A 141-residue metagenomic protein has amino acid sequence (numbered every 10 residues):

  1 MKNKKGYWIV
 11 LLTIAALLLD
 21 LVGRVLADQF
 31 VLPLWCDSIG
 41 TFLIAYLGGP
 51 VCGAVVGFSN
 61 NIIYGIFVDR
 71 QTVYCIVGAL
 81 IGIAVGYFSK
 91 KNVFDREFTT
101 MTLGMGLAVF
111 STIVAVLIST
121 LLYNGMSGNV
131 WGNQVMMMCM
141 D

Functional and structural regions predicted by a protein language model:
M1-L47, V51-V55: Hydrophobic transmembrane alpha-helices
K2-K4, F88-T100: Membrane-interface helix-boundary motifs at transmembrane edges
G6-I14, A54-F58, T72-I76, F98-G106: Hydrophobic alpha-helical transmembrane segments
I14, L18, V22, I62 (+2 more regions): Generic alpha-helical transmembrane segments of integral inner-membrane proteins, especially permease/transport modules
D20-L34, F58-V93, G128: Interfacial aromatic-anchored transmembrane helix boundaries in multi-pass membrane proteins
R24-W35, Q71-V73, F94-D141: Membrane-embedded alpha-helical hairpins and interfacial helices in multi-pass inner-membrane proteins
Y46-G48, I66-F67, I113: Transmembrane helix irregularities
